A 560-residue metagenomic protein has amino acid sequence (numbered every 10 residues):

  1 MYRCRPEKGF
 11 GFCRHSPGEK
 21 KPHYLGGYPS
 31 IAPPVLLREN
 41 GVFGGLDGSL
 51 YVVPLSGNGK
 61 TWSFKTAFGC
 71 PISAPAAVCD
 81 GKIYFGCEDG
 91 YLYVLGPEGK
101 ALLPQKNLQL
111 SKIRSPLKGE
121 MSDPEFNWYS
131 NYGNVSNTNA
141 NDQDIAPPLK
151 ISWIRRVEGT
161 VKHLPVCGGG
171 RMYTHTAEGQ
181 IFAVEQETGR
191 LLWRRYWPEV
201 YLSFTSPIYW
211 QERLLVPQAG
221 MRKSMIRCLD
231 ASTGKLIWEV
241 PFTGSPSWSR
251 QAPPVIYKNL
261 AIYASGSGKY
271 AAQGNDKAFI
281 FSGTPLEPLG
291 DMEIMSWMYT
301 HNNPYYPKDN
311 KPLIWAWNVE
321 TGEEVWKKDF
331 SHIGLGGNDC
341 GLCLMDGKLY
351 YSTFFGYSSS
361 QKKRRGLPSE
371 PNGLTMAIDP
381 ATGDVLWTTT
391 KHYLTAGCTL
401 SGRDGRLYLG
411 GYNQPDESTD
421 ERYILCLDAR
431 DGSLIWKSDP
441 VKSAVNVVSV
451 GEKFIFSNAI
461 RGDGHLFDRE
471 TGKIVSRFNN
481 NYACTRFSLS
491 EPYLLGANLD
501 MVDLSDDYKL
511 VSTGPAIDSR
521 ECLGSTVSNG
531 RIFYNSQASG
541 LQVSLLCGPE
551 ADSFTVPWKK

Functional and structural regions predicted by a protein language model:
M1-K8, G26-Y51, L55, F68-Y93 (+11 more regions): Repeat-blade elements of multi-bladed beta-propeller folds
M1-R5, F12-R14, K21: Cationic, amphipathic, low-complexity alpha-helical segments enriched in hydrophobics plus arginine/proline
R14-G18, P54-N58, P97-G99, E185-T188 (+7 more regions): Short loop/turn segments that connect beta-strands within beta-propeller blades
G18, A140-G159: A short helix->beta-strand "capping" segment at the edge of beta-propeller domains
K20-K21, T61-S63, L103, S152 (+8 more regions): A structural motif specific to WD40 beta-propellers
G48, G59, G90, G179 (+7 more regions): Glycine-centered loop/turn positions within well-structured domains that cap or flank conserved ligand/cofactor-binding
E98-A146, P549-K560: Sequence/structural signature of beta-propeller modules and their immediately flanking N-terminal secretory/stalk
A101-L102, H301, T321-E324, E370-N372 (+1 more regions): Kelch-like beta-propeller repeat domains
